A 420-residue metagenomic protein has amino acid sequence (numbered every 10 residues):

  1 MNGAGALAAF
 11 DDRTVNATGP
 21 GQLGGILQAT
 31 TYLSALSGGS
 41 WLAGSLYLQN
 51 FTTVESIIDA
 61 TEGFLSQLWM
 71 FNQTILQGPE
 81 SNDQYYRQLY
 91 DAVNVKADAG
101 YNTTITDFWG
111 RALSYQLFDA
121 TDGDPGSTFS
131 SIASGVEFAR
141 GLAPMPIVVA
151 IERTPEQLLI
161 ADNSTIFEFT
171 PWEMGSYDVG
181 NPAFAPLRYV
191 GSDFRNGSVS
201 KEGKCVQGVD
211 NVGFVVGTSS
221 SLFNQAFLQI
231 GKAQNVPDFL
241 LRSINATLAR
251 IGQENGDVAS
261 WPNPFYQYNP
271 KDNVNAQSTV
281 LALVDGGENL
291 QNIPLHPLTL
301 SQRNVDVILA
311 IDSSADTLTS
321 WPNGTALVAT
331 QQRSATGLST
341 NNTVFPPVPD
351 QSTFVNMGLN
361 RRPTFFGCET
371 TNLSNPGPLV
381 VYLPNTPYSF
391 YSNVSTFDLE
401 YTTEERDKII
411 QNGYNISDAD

Functional and structural regions predicted by a protein language model:
M1-L33, T52: Helix-rich "cap/lid" substructures immediately adjacent to catalytic or cofactor-binding pockets
N2-A9, L36, W41-S45, Q49-S56 (+1 more regions): Classical protein tyrosine phosphatase
D12, I26-L27, W41, S45-H296 (+2 more regions): Patatin-like phospholipase A catalytic core
V54-A60, T319-P376: Acidic, Ser/Thr-rich peripheral helices and adjacent loops at domain boundaries
V136-E137, P297, F365-T370: Short, surface-exposed beta-strand/loop micro-motifs that present aromatic residues
V274-A276, T299-R303, T371-P376: A structural signal for short secondary-structure junctions
